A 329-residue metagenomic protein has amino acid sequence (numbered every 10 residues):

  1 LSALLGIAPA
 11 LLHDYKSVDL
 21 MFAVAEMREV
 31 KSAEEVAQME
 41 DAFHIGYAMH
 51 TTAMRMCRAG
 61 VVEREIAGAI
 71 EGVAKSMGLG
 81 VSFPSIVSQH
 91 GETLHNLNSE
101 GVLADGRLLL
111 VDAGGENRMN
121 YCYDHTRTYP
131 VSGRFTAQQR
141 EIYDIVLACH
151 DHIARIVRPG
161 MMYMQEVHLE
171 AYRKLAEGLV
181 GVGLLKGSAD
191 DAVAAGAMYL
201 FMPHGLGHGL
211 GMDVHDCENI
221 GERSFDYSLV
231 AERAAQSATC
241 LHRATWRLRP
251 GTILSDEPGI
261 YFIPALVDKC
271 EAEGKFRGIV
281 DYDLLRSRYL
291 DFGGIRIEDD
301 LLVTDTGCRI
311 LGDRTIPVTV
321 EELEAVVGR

Functional and structural regions predicted by a protein language model:
L1-R329: Active-site neighborhoods and metal-handling regions in enzymes and metal-associated proteins
